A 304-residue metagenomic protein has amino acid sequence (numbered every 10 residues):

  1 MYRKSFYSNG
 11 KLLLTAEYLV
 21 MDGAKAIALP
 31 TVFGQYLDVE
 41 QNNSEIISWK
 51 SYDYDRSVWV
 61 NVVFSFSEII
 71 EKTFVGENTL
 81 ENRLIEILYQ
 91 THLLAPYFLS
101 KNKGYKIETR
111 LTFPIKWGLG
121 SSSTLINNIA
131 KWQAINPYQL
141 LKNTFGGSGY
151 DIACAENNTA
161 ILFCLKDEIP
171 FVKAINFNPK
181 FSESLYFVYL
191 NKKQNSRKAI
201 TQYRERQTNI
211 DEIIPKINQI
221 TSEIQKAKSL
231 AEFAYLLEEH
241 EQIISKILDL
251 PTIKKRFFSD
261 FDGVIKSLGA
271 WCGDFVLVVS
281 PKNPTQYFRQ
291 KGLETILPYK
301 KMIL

Functional and structural regions predicted by a protein language model:
Y2-N9, L13, V20, Y36-E86 (+5 more regions): C-terminal nucleotide
L14-L29: N-terminal phosphate-binding or glycine-rich loops at protein starts, especially the Walker A/P-loop of NTPases
G23-K25, I115-G118: A generic structural signal for short coil/turn motifs at secondary-structure boundaries
L29, G76-T79, R83, W117 (+1 more regions): Generic, well-ordered alpha-helical segments
P30-G34: Extended active-site and interfacial segments that coordinate phosphate-rich ligands in large catalytic machineries
K106-P114: N-terminal pre-triad scaffold of radical SAM enzymes
K116-Y138: DPxDG-like acidic metal-binding loop motif
